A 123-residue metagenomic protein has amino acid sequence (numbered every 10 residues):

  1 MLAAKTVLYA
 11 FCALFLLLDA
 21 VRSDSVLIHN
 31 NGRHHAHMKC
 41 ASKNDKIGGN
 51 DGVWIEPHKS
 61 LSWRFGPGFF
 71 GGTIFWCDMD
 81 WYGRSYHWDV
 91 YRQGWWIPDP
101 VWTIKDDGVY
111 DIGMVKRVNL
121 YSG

Functional and structural regions predicted by a protein language model:
L2-G123: Intrinsically disordered, low-complexity segments enriched in small/polar residues
